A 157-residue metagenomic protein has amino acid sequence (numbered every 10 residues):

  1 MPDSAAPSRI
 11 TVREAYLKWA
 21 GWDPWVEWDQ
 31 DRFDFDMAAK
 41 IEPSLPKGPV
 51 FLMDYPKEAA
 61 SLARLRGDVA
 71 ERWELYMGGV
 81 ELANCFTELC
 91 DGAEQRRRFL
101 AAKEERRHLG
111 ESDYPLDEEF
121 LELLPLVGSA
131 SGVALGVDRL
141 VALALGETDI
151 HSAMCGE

Functional and structural regions predicted by a protein language model:
M1-V12: Acidic, low-complexity central loop/insert segments
E14-E157: A translation/RNA-centric and nucleic-acid-associated enzymatic feature enriched in Class II aminoacyl-tRNA synthetases
